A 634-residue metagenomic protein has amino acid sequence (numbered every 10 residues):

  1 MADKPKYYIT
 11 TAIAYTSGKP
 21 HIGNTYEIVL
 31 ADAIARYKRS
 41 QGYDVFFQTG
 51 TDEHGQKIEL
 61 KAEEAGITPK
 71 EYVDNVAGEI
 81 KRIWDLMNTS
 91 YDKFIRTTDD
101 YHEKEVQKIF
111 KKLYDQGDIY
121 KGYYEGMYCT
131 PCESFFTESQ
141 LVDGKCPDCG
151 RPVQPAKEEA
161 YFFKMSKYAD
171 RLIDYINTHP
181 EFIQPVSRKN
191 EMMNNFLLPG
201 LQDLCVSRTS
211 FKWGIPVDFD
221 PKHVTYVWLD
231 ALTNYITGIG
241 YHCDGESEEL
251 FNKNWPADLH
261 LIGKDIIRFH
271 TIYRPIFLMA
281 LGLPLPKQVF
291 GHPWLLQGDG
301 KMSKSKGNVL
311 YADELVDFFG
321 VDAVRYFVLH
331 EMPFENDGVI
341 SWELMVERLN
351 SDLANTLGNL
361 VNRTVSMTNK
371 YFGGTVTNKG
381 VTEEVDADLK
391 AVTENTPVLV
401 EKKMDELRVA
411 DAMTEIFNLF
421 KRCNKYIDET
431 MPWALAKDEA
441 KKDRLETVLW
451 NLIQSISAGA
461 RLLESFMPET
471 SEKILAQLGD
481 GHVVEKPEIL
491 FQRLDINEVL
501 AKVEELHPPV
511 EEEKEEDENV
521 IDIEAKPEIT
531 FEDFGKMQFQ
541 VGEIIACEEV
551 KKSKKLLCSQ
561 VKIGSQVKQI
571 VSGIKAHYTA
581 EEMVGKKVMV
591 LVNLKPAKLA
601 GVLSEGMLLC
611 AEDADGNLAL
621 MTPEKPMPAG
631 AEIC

Functional and structural regions predicted by a protein language model:
M1-D3, Y37-D44, A65, P69 (+8 more regions): Secondary-structure transition/capping motifs at alpha-helix termini and the adjoining loop/turn into the next element
A2-T49, Y101-E105, P155-K370, T414-I416: Structured secondary-structure scaffolds
A2-V76, I95-K111, D115, C132 (+6 more regions): N-terminal catalytic cores of NTP/NDP-binding nucleotidyl/phosphoryl-transfer enzymes
G78-D92: A glycine-rich helix N-cap at a beta->alpha junction
Q116-A169, I173: Cys/His-rich short segments
K121, L344-V381, V392-F491, L591: Helix-rich, typically C-terminal accessory recognition domains appended to large enzymatic cores
S471-D533: Intrinsic disorder at enzyme termini
E512-C634: Phosphate-backbone binding interfaces of nucleic-acid-interacting proteins
